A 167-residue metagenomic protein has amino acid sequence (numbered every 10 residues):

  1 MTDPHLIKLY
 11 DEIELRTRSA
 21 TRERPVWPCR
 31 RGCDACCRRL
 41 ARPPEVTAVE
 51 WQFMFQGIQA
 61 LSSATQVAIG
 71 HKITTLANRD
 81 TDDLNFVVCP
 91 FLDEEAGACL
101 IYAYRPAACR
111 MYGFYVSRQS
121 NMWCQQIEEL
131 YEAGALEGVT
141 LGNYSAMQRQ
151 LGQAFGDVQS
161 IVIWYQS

Functional and structural regions predicted by a protein language model:
M1-S167: Short loop/turn segments that flank or connect secondary-structure elements
